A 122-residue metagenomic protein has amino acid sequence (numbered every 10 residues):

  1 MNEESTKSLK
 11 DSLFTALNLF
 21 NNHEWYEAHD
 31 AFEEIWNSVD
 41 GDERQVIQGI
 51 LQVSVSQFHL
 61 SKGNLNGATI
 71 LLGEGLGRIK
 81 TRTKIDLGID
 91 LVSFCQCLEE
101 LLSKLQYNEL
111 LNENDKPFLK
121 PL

Functional and structural regions predicted by a protein language model:
T6, R44-V46, S93: Residue signature of alpha-solenoid helical repeat architecture, marking inter-repeat boundaries and helix-start
I50-V53, K84-L105: TPR/TPR-like alpha-solenoid helical repeat scaffolds
L65-T83: TPR/TPR-like (Sel1-like) alpha-helical repeat modules
Q96-L122: Terminal, low-structured helical/coil segments at or just beyond the last alpha-helical repeat
